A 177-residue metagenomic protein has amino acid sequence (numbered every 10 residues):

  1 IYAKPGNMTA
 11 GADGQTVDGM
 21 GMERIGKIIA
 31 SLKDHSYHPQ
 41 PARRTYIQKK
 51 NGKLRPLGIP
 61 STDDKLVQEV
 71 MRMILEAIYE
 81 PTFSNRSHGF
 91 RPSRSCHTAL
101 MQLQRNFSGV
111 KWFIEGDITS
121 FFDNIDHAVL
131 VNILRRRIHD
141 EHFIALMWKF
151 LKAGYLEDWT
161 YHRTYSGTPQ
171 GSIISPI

Functional and structural regions predicted by a protein language model:
I1-G26: Non-catalytic, polymerase-adjacent accessory regions of viral genome-replication enzymes
A12, M73, G116-I118: Residues immediately flanking
R24, I28, H35, N85-R86 (+2 more regions): Conserved polymerase palm-domain catalytic core
H38-P41, T45: Extended, charge-enriched "interface" segments that sit outside catalytic cores
R44, P56-L57, L100-Q104: Catalytic micro-motifs at enzyme active sites that drive phosphoryl/nucleotidyl and oxygen chemistry
T45-K53, L75, H162: Residues forming anionic-ligand binding surfaces in small-molecule and nucleic-acid pockets of primarily soluble enzymes
K50, T62, I118-F121: An acidic- and aromatic-residue-enriched active-site/binding cleft used to recognize and process polar
L54-F83, S166-I177: Conserved pre-motif C helix in the palm subdomain of viral-like polymerases
